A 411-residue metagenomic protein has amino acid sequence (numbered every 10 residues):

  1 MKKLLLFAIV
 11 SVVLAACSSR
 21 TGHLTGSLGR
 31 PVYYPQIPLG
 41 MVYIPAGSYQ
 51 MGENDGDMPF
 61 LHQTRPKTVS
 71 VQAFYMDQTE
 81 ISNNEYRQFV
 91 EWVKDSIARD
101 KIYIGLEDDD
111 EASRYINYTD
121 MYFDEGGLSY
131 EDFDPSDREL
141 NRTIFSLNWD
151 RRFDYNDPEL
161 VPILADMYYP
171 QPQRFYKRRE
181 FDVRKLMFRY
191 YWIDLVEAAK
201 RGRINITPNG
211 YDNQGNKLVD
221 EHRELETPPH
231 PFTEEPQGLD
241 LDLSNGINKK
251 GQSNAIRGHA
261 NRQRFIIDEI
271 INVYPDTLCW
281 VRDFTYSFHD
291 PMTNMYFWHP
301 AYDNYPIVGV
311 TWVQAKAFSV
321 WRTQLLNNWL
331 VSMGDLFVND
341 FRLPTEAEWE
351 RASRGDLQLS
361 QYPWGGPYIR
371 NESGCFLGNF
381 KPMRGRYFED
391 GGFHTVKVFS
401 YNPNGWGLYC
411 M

Functional and structural regions predicted by a protein language model:
M1-L4: Positively charged n-region of N-terminal signal peptides that target proteins for export
L6-I9: Sec-dependent N-terminal signal peptides
A15-A16: C-terminal motif of bacterial Sec signal peptides marking the signal peptidase cleavage site
R20-G22, Y43-I44, Q50, D55 (+7 more regions): Functional-site microenvironments in short loops/helix caps that host divalent-cation chemistry
H23-Q50: Post-signal peptide N-terminal segment of mature Sec-exported envelope proteins
E53-V71, L377-N379: Short, polar loop/linker segments at the starts of domains and inter-domain junctions
F74, I81, V90-R99, W321-W329 (+1 more regions): Short capping motifs at secondary-structure boundaries
A98-D132: Acidic helix-start/capping segments at beta-turn-to-alpha-helix junctions
